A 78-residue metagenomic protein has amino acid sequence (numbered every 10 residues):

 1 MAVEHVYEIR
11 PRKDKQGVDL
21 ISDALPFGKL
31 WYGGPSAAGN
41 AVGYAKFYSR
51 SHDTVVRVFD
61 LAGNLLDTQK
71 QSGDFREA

Functional and structural regions predicted by a protein language model:
M1-A78: Basic nucleic-acid-binding interfaces
